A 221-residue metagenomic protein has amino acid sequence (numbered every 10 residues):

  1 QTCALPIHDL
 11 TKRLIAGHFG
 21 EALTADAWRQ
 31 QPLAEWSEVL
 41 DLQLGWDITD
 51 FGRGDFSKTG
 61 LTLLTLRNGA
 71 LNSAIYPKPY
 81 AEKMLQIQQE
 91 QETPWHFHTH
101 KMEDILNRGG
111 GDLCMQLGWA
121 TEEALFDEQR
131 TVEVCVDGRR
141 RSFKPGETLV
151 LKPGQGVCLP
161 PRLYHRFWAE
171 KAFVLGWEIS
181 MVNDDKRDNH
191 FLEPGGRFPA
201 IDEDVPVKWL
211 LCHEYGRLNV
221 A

Functional and structural regions predicted by a protein language model:
Q1-L5: Short, small-residue-biased leader/transition segments that mark boundaries at the very start of proteins
H8-L61: Intrinsically disordered, low-complexity, positively charged segments
L40-F97, Q116, P145-G146: A short glycine-rich, His/Asp/Glu-containing loop-to-beta-strand
P77-P79, H98-T99, N107, A169-A172: Short glycine/proline-enriched turns and hinge-like loops at secondary-structure junctions
K83, E103-D104, E147, Q155: Short, conserved secondary-structure segments in the cores of folded domains
Q88, G146-A172, G176-M181: Conserved metal-binding segment of the jelly-roll/cupin
Q88-Q89, K101-E103, N107-E123, E128-R130 (+1 more regions): Glycine- and acidic-residue-biased ligand/ion/polar-headgroup-sensing regions
E122-S142, R166-A221: Double-stranded beta-helix
